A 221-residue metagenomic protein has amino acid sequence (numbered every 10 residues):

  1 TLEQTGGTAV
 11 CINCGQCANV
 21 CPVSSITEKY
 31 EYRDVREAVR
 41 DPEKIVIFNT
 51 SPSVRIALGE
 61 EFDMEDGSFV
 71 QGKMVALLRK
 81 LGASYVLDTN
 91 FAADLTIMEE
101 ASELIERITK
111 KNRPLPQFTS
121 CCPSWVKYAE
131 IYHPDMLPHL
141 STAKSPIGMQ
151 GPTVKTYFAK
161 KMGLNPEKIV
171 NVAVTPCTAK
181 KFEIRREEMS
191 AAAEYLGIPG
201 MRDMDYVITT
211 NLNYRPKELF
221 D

Functional and structural regions predicted by a protein language model:
T1-L2, V10-D34: Iron-sulfur cluster-binding cysteine motifs and their immediate structural context in ferredoxin-like electron-transfer
E28-D221: Iron-sulfur-associated redox domains of electron-transfer enzymes in respiratory and anaerobic energy metabolism
